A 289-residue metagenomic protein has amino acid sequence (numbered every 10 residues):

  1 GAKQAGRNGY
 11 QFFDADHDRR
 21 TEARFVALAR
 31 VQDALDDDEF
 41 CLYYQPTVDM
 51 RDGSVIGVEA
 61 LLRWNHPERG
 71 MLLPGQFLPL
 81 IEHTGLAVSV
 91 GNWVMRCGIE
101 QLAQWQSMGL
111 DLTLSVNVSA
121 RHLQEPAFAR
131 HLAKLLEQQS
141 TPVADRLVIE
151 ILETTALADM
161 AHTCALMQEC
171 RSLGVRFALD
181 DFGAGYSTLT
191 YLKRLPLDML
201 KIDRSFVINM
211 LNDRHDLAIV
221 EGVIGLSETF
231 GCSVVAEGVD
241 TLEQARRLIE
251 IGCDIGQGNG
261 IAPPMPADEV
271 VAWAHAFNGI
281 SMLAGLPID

Functional and structural regions predicted by a protein language model:
Q4-Y43, R51, I81-A87, A120-A129 (+2 more regions): C-di-GMP signaling machinery
Y10, D14, R20, M50-E59 (+3 more regions): Catalytic core of bacterial c-di-GMP phosphodiesterases, primarily the EAL and HD-GYP domains, capturing alpha-helical
Y43-Q45, T113-S115, Q257: PAS and PAS-like sensory modules
Y44-P79, G98, L132-A133, D198-L200 (+2 more regions): A short, well-structured catalytic beta-strand-centered motif of the EAL phosphodiesterase domain for c-di-GMP
M50-S54, P67-E68, N117-P126, R146-A161 (+1 more regions): EAL-family c-di-GMP phosphodiesterase catalytic domain
G75-P79, V88, Q168, I208 (+1 more regions): Conserved long alpha-helical elements within nucleotide-processing catalytic cores of c-di-GMP signaling and class III
